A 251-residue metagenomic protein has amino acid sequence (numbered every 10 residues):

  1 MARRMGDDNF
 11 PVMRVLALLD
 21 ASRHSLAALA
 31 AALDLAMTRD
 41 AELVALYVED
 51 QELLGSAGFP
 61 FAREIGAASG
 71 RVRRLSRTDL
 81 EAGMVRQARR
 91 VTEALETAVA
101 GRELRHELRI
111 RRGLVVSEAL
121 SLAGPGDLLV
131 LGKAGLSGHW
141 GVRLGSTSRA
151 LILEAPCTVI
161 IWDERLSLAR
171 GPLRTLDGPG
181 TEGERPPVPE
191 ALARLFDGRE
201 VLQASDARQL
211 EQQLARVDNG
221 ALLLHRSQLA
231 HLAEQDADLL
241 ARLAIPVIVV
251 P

Functional and structural regions predicted by a protein language model:
A2-R73, E154, D163-L222, D238-V250: Small/aliphatic-rich secondary-structure junction motif
R3, P11, L29-A31, L108 (+2 more regions): Gly/Ser-rich helix-loop-strand patches that form or flank binding pockets for ribonucleotide-derived cofactors
V72-A82: Short glycine/proline- and acidic residue-enriched helix-loop micro-motifs that form flexible lids or anion-recognition
L80-Q87, R111: Active-site beta->alpha loop and helix N-cap motifs at the rims of alpha/beta catalytic domains
M84-A94, E184-A191: Short, solvent-exposed amphipathic alpha-helices that sit in or adjacent to ligand/effector-binding or catalytic
R90-E107: A structural motif corresponding to the C-terminal end of an alpha-helix and its immediate exit/capping segment
G113-V116, D206-R208: Conserved active-site histidine-acidic residue motif and adjacent donor-binding/catalytic loop of glycosyltransferases
